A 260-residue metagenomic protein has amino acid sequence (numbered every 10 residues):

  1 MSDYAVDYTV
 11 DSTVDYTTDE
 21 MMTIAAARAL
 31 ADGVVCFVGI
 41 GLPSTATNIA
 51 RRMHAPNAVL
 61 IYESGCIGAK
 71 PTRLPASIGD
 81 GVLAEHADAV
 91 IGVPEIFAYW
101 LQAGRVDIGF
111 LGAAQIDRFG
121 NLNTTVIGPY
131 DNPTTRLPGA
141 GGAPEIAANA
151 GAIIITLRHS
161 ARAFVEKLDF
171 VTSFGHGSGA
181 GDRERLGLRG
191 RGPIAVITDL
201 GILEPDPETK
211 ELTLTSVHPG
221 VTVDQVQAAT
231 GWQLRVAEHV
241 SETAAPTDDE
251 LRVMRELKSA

Functional and structural regions predicted by a protein language model:
M1-S2, A150: Short intrinsically disordered, low-complexity coil segments enriched in acidic
S2-A87: N-terminal active-site beta-alpha-beta segment that forms phosphate/nucleotide-binding and substrate-recognition loops
T18-M22, A26, V34, L42-T45 (+6 more regions): General structural feature for long, well-ordered alpha-helical segments within catalytic domains of soluble enzymes
L30, V34, A50, H54 (+6 more regions): Structural signal for hydrophobic packing residues in well-ordered secondary-structure cores of soluble enzyme domains
L74-E242, P246: Conserved phosphate- and dinucleotide-binding cores of soluble alpha/beta proteins, encompassing both enzyme active
E238-A260: A conserved C-terminal secondary-structure "cap"
